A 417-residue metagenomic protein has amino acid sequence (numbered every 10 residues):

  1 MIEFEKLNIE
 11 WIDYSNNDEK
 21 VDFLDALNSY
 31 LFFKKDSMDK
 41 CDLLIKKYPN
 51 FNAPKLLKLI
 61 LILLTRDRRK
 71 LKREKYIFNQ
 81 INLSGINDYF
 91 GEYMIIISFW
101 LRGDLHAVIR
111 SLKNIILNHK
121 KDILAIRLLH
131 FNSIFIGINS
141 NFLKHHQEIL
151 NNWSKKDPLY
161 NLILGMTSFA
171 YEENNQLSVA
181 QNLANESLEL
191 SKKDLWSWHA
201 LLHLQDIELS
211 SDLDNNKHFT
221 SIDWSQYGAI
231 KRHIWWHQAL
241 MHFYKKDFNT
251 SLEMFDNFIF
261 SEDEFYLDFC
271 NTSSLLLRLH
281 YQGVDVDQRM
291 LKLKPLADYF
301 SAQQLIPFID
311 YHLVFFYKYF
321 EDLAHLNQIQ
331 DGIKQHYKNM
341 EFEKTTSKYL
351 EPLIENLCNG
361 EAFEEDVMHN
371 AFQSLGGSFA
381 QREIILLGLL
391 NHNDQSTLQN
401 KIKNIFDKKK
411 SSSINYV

Functional and structural regions predicted by a protein language model:
I2, D13-K20, D25-N50, L56-N87 (+4 more regions): Inter-helical turn/loop elements of alpha-helical hairpins
N8-W11, L276, Q328, I333-H336 (+1 more regions): C-terminal non-catalytic interaction modules
N16, P49, I86, K120-K121 (+5 more regions): Short coil turns that delineate tetratricopeptide repeat
D18, P49-P54, D88, K121-I123 (+5 more regions): Residue-level recognition of tetratricopeptide repeat
L24, L57, M94-I97, L128 (+9 more regions): "A position-specific structural signal for the A-helix of alpha-solenoid helical repeats
S29, I62, F99, S133 (+9 more regions): Residue at a conserved register position within TPR or TPR-like alpha-solenoid repeats
S37-L43, K70-S84, H106-L117, N139-W153 (+7 more regions): Alpha-helical repeat scaffolds
G228-G360: Alpha-helical scaffold segments of alpha-solenoid architecture
